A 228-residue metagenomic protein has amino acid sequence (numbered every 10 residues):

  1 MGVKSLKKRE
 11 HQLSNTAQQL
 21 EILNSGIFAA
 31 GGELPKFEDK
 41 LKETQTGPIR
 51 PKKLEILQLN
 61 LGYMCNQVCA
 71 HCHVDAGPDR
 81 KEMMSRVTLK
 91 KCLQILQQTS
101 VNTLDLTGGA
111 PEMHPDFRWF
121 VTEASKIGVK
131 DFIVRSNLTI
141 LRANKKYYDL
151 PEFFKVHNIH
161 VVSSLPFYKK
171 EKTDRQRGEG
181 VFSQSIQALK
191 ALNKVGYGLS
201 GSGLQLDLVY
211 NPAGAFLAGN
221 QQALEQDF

Functional and structural regions predicted by a protein language model:
K7, Q12-N15, Q19-G108, E112-D131 (+1 more regions): Conserved alpha-helical substructure of the radical SAM core
I56, D75-S85, T99-H114, S125-K146 (+2 more regions): Core AdoMet radical
C69, N144, T173, F216-A218: Short acidic, gly/pro-rich beta-turn/loop elements at beta-sheet edges and active-site/ligand-binding grooves
T122-S125, A215-F228: Short, electropositive alpha-helical surface patch
K170-E171, S200-N220: Flexible glycine/acidic-rich beta-alpha junction loops that bind and position SAM and/or redox cofactors in anaerobic
N193-G201: Alpha-helix termini
